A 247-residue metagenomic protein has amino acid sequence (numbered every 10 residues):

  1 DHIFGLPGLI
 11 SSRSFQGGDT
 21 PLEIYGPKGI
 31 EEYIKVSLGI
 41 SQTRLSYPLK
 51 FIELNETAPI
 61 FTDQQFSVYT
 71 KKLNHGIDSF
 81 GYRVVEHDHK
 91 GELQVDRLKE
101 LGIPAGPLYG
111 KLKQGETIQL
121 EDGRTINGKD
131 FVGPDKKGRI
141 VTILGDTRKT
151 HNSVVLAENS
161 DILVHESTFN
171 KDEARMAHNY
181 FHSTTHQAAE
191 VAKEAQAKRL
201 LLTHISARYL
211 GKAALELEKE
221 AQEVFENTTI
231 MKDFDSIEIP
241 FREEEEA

Functional and structural regions predicted by a protein language model:
D1-F15: Di-metal (Zn2+ and/or Mg2+/Mn2+) metal-binding site signature of metallo-dependent hydrolases with the MBL/beta-CASP
D1-H2, H75, H204: Histidine-centered divalent metal-coordination motifs
L9, I24, V68, Y82 (+5 more regions): Divalent metal-coordination and catalytic microenvironments
Q16-E53, R208: Active-site neighborhood of divalent metal-dependent phosphoester bond hydrolases
Y25, K50-N55, Y69-K71, T229-M231: General small-molecule cofactor/ligand-binding pocket signal
T57-T62: Local beta-strand/beta-hairpin segments that build beta-sheet-rich folds
F66-I143, T147-V155, I162-V164: Active-site-proximal loop/helix segment associated with metal-binding centers of metalloenzymes
T150-A247: Binuclear metal-ion centers of metallo-dependent hydrolases, dominated by the metallo-beta-lactamase
